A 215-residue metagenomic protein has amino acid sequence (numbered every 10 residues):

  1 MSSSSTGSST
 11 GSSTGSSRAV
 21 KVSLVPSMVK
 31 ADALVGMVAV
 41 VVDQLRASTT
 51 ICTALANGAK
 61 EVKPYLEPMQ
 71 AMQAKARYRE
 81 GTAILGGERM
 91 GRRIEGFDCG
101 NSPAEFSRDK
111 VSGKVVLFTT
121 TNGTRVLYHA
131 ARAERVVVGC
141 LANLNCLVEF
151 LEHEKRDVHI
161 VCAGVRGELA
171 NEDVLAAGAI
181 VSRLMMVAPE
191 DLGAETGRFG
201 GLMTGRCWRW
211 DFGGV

Functional and structural regions predicted by a protein language model:
S2, G96-R135, E149, R156 (+1 more regions): Long, charged alpha-helical interface segments
S2, S17-A33: Cofactor-binding active-site loop characterized by glycine-rich and histidine/acidic residues
S2-T14: Compositionally biased, intrinsically disordered low-complexity segments enriched for polar/charged residues
A19-K21, M37-V40, K60-K63, T82-L85 (+3 more regions): Structural motif
L24-S27, V42-L45, Y65-P68, G87-M90 (+5 more regions): Fold-independent oxyanion-binding glycine-rich loops and adjacent beta-strand/coil segments at enzyme active sites
S27-D32, A39-I51: Short acidic, Gly/Ser-rich segments with clustered Asp/Glu that frequently serve as metal-coordination loops in enzyme
T49-N57, A74-K75: Short active-site loop/helix that positions an aromatic residue
K60-R79, A83-M90: A short aromatic-anchored loop/beta-hairpin motif
